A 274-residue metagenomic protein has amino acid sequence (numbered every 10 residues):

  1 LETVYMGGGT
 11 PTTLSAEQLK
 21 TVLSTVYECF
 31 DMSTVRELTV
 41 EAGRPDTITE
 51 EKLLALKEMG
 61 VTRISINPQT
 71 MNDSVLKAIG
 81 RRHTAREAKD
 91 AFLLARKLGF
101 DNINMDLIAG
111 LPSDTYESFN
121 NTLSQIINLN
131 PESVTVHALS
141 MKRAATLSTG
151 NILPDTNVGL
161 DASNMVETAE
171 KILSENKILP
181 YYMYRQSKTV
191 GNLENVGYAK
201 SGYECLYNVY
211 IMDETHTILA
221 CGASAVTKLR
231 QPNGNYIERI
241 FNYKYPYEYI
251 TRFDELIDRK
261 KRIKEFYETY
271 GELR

Functional and structural regions predicted by a protein language model:
L1, A55-R63, A95, R185-E194 (+2 more regions): A broadly tuned preference for mixed-charge, low-complexity surface segments
L1-A169: Conserved non-cysteine loop/helix-boundary elements of the Radical SAM core domain that shape
Y5, F30, H83, F100 (+5 more regions): Aromatic side chains
P11, K188, S224-T227: Short, glycine-/Ser/Thr-/acidic-enriched flexible segments
A144-C221: A C-terminal junction/extension of Radical SAM enzymes
S201-R274: Radical SAM enzyme core and accessory elements
